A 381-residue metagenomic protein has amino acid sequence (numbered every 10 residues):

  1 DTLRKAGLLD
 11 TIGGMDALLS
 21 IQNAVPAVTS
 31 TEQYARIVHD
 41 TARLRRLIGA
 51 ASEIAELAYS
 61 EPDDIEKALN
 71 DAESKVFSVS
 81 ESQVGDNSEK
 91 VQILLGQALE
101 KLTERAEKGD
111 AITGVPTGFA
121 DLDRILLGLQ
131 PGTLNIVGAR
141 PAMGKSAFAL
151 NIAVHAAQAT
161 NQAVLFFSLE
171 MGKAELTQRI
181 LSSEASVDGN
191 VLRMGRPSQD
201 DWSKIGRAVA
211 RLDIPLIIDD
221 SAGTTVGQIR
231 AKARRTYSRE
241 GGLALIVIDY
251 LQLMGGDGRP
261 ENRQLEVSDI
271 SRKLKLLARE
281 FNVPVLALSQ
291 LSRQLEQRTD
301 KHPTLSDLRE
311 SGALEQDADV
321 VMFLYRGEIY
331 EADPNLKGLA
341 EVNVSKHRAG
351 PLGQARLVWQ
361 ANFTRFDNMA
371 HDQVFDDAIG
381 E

Functional and structural regions predicted by a protein language model:
D1-K108, I112, G138, M143 (+4 more regions): Short, small/acidic-rich helices and loops at N termini and domain boundaries of DNA replication/processing enzymes
A111, G189-S198, L216-G223, G255-S268 (+1 more regions): Flexible beta-alpha connector loops of hexameric P-loop NTPases
F119-G128: Pre-Walker A adenine-sensing motif
R124, H155-G242, G256, A355-V358: Cytosolic-facing regulatory segments adjacent to core modules
L127-M171, T224-R239, A244-V247, G258 (+2 more regions): P-loop NTPase nucleotide-binding module
V226-L243, R272-F281, R293-E381: C-terminal regions of RecA-like/P-loop NTPase motor modules
V247, P284-Q290: Structural recognition of the conserved hydrophobic beta-strand(s) that form the central parallel beta-sheet of P-loop
Y250: Walker B catalytic acidic pair
